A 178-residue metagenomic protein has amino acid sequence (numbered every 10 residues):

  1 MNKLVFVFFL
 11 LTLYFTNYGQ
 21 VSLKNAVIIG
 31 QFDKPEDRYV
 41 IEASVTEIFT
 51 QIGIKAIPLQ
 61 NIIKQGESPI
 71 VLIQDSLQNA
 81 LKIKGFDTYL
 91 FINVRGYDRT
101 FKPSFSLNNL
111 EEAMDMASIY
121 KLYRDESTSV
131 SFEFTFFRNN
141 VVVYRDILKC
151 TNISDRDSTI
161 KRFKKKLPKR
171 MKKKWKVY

Functional and structural regions predicted by a protein language model:
L4-T16: Sec-dependent N-terminal signal peptides
V21-L23, S44, F101-K102, A117-Y178: C-terminal/domain-edge helix-coil "capping" segments
L23-N25, Q31-D98: N-terminal segment of the mature soluble domain
Q74-R138: Surface-exposed short loop/turn segments
